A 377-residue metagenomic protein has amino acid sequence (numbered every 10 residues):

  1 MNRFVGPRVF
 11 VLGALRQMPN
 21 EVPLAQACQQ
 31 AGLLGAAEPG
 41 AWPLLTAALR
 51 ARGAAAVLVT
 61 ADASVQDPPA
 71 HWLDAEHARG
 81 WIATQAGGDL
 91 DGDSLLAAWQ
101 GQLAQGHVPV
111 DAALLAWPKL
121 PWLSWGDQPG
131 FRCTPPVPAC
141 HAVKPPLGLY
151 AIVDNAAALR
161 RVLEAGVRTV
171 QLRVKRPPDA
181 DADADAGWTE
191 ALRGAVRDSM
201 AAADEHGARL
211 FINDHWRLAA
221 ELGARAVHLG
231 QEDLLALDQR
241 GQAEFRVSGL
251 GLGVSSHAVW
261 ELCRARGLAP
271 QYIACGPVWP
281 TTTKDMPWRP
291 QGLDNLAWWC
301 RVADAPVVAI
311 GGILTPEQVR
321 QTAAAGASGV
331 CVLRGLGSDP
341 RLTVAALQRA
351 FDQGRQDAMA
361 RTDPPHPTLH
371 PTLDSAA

Functional and structural regions predicted by a protein language model:
M1-A47, D62-P69: Conserved beta-alpha-beta core of the PfkB/ribokinase-like small-molecule kinase fold
F4-P7, V11, W125-A226, L234 (+5 more regions): Conserved N-terminal beta1-alpha1 strand-loop-helix module at the mouth
P19-Q30, G230, Q271-V278: Non-cysteine beta-strand/loop elements that form the S-adenosyl-L-methionine
Q29, A86-P109: Short, small-residue alpha-helix embedded
G40-P43, R193-R197, W288-L296: Charged helix-capping and loop-helix junction motifs
W42-R50, V108-P121, V344-Q348, R361-T362: Short, well-structured alpha-helical segments that form the helix of a local strand-helix-strand
L44-T84: Conserved phosphate-donor
Q105, R173-R176, G230-R240, A274-P287 (+2 more regions): Glycine-rich phosphate-binding active-site loops on the catalytic face of alpha/beta enzymes
